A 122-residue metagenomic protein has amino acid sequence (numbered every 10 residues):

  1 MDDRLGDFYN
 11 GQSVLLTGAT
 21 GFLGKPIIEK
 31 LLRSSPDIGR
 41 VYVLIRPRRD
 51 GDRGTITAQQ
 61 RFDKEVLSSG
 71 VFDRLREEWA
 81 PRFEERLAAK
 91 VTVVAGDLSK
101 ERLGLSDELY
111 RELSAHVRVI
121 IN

Functional and structural regions predicted by a protein language model:
M1-I121: N-terminal Rossmann/SDR dinucleotide-binding element
